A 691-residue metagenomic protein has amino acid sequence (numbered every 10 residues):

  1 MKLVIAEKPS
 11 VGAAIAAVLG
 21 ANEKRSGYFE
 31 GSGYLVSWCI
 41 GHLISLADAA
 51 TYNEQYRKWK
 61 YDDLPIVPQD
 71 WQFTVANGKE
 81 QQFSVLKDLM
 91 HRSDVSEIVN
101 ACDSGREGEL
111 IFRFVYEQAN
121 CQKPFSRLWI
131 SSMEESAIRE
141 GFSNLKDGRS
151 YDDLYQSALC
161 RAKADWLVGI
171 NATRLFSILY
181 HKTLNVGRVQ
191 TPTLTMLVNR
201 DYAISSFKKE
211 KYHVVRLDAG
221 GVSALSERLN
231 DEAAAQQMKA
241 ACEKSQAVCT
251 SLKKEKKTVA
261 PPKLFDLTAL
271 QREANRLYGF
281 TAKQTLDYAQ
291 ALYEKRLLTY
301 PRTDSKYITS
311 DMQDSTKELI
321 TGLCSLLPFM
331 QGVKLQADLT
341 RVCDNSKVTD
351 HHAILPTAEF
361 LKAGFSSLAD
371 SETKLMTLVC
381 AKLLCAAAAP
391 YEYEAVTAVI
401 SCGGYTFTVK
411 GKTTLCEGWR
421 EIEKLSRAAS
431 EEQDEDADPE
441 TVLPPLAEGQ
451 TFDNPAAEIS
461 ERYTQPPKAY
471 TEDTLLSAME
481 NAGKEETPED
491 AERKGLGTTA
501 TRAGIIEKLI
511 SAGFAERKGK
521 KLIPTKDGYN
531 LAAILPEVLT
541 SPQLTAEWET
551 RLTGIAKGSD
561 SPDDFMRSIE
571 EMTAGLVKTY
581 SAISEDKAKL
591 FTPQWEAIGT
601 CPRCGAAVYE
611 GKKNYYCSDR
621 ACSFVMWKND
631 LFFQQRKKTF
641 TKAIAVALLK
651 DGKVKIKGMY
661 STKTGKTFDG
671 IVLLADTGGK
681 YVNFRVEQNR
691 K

Functional and structural regions predicted by a protein language model:
M1-A162, W166, P466: Intrinsically disordered, low-complexity regulatory segments
M1-L3, A101-S104, H181-T183, K254-K263 (+3 more regions): Conserved short loop/turn motifs at secondary-structure junctions
K2-L3, K79, M90, T173 (+3 more regions): Basic, low-complexity terminal or inter-domain segments flanking catalytic cores
P9-A16, G33-V36, I40, A76-K87 (+19 more regions): Amphipathic alpha-helical transducer elements in NTP-driven molecular machines
A137-A219, K254-T258: C-terminal or mid-to-C-terminal helical accessory/interaction module adjacent to the motor/catalytic core
S223, K253-K254, C324: Phosphate-rich ligand and nucleic-acid binding surfaces
E232-F265, Q271: Metal- or metallocofactor-binding catalytic centers and their adjacent structured scaffolds across diverse enzyme
